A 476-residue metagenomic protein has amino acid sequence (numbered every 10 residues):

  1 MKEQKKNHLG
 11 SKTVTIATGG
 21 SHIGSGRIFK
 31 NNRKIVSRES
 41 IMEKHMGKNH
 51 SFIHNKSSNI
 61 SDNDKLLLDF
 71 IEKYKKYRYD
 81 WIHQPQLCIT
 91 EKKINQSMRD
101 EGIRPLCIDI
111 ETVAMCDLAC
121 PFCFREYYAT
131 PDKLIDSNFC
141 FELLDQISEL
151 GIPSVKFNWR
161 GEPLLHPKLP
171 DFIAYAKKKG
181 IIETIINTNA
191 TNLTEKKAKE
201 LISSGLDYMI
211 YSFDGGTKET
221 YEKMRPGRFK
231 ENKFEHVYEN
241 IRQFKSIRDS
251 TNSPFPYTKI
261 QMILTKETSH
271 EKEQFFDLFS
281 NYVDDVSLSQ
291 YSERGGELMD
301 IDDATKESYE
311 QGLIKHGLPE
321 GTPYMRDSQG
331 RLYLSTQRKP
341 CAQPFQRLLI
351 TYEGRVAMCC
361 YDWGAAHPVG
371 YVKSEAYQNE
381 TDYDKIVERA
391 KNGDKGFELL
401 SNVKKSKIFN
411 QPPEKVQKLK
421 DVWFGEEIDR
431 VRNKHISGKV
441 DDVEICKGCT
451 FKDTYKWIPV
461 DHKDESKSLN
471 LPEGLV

Functional and structural regions predicted by a protein language model:
M1-Y127, P131, S148, R355 (+3 more regions): N-terminal pre-core extensions flanking Radical SAM catalytic domains
K2-L9, I16, E72, K93-E101 (+5 more regions): A C-terminal junction/extension of Radical SAM enzymes
C107, E111, K259, P368: Amphipathic alpha-helical recognition patches that constitute DNA-binding helices
E126, M224-G227, V372: Residue-level signal for well-ordered alpha-helical positions
T130, W363-A366, A376-Y377: A short acidic/small-residue loop/turn micro-motif
K133-Q290: Radical SAM/AdoMet-radical enzyme domain recognition
I301-R331, G370-K418: Charged, glycine/proline-rich intrinsically disordered loops and linkers
